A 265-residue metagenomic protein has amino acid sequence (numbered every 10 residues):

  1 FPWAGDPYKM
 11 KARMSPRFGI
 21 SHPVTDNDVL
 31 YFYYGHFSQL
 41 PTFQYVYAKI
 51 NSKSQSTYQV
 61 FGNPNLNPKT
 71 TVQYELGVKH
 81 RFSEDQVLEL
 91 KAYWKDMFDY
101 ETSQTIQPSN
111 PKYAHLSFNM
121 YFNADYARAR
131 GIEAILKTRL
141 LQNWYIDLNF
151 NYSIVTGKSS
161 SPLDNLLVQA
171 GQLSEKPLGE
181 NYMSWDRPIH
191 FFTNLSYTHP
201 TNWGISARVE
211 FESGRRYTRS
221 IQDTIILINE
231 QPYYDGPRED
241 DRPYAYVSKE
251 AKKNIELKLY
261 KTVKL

Functional and structural regions predicted by a protein language model:
F1-A4, Q55-G62, A114-Y121, R130 (+2 more regions): Extracytoplasmic loops and strand-loop junctions of Gram-negative outer membrane beta-barrel proteins
F1-D28, P41, N51-K53, P162-D164: Signature of Gram-negative outer-membrane beta-barrel scaffolds
M10-M14, T70-Y74, R128-R130, N181 (+2 more regions): Residues that define the transmembrane beta-barrel architecture of outer-membrane proteins
A12, S21-P23, H36, P68 (+7 more regions): Residue-level signature of outer-membrane beta-barrel architecture
P23, V29-Y31, G35, P41 (+4 more regions): Membrane-embedded beta-barrel scaffold of Gram-negative outer-membrane proteins
N27-L30, D85-L88, N143-I146, T201-I205 (+1 more regions): Repeated loop/turn-to-beta-strand initiation elements of outer-membrane beta-barrel proteins
F32, K176-L265: Conserved C-terminal beta-signal and adjacent last beta-strands/turns of outer-membrane beta-barrel proteins
Y93-D96, P108, A114-R219: Gram-negative outer-membrane beta-barrel transporters
